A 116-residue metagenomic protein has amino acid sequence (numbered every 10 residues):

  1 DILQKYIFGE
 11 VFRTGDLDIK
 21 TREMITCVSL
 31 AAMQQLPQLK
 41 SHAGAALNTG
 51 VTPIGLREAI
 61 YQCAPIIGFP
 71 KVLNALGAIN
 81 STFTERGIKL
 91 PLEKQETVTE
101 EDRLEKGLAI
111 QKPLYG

Functional and structural regions predicted by a protein language model:
D1-I19, N48, V72-G116: Acidic, glycine/proline-rich low-complexity segments that act as flexible tails and inter-domain linkers
I2-Y6, E23, L39-S41: A generic alpha-helix surface/boundary motif
T21-L30, L39, A59-I60: Short, structured motif recognition centered on aromatic/hydrophobic residues
E23, I67-L73: Substrate/cofactor-recognition hotspot
T26, A43-L47, I60-Y61, N80: Amphipathic alpha-helical segments within well-ordered protein domains
M33: Short, solvent-exposed interaction modules
P37-I54: Mid-chain, well-packed structural core segment of small domains
P53-P65: Amphipathic, charged alpha-helical scaffolds that flank and support histidine-based chemistry in signaling
